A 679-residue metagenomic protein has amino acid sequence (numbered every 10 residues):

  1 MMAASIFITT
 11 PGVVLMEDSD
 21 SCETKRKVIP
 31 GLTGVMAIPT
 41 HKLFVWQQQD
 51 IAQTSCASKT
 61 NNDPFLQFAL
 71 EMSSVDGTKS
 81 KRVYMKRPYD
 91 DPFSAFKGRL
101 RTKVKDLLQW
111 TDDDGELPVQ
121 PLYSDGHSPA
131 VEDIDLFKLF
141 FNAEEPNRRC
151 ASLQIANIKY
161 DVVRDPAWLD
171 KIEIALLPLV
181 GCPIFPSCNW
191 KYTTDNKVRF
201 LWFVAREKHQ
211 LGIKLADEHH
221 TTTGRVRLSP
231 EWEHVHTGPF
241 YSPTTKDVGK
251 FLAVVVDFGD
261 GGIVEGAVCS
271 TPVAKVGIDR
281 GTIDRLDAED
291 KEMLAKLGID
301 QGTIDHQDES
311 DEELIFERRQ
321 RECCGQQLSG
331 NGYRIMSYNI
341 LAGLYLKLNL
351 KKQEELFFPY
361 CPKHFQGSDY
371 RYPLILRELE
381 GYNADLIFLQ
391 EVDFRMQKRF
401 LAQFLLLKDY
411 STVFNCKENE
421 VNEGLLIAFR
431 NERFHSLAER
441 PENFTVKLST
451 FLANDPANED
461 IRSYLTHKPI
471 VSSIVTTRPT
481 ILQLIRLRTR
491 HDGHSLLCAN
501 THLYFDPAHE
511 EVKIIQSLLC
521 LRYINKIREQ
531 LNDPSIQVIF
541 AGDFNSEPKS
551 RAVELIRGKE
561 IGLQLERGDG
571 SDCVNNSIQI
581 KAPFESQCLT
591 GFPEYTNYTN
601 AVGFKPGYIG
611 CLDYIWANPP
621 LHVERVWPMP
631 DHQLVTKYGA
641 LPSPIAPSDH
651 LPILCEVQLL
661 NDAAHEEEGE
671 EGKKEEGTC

Functional and structural regions predicted by a protein language model:
A3, L356-D385, M396-A402, L407-K408 (+1 more regions): Divalent metal-dependent phosphoesterase catalytic cores across multiple superfamilies
A3-S329: Ser/Thr/Pro/Gly-rich low-complexity disordered regions
R206-E231, A453-K468, E566-N575, E670-E675: Intrinsically disordered, low-complexity domain-flanking/linker segments in eukaryotic proteins, enriched
K291-G332, R377-E380, L386-Y504, S577 (+2 more regions): Structured beta-strand-rich core segments of catalytic domains in phosphoester-bond hydrolases
A295, I299, T303, R395 (+7 more regions): Metal-dependent phosphoester-hydrolase catalytic domains
G332-K347, K352-C361, A438-E442, L484 (+2 more regions): Active-site-proximal beta-strand elements of phosphoester/diester hydrolases
Y338, Q390, T501, A541-D543: Active-site flanking residues adjacent to catalytic metal/cofactor-binding acidic residues
L341-D369, T445, T450-L452, P456 (+2 more regions): Acidic/histidine-rich helix-loop elements that form or flank divalent-metal/phosphate-binding sites at the catalytic
